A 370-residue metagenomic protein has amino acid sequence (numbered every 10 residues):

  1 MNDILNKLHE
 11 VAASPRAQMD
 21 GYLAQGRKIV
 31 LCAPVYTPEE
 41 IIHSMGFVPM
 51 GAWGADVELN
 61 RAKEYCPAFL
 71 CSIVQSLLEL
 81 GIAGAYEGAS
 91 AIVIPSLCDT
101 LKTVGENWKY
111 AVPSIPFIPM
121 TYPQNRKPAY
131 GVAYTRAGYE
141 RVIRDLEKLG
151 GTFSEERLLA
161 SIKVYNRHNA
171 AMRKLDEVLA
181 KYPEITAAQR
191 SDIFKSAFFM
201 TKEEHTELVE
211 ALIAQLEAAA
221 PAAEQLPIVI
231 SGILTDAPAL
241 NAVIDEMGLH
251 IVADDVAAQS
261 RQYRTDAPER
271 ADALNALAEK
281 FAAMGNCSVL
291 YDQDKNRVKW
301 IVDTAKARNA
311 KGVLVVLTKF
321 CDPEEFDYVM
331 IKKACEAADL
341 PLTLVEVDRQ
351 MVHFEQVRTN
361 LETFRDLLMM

Functional and structural regions predicted by a protein language model:
N2, V329-M370: Peripheral docking tails and interdomain loops at the edges of cofactor- or intermediate-handling domains
N2-D3, H9-M19, L23, L31-V35 (+4 more regions): Metallocofactor- and cofactor-centric catalytic cores in central/energy metabolism, strongly enriched
N2-K28, R136, E140, R144-T265 (+2 more regions): A charged, amphipathic alpha-helical module
V35-Y36, E40-W53, G232-K306: Redox- and metal-dependent alpha/beta enzyme cores, enriched for Fe-S-associated oxidoreductases and cofactor-handling
E58-P67, R126-G131, S260-A267, H353-E355: Short, charged, surface-exposed secondary-structure boundary motifs
C66-A83, L290-V302: Glycine-rich, highly charged phosphate/nucleotide-binding loops
S76-K148: Acidic/His-rich segments in extracytoplasmic proteins that coordinate ligands and/or metal ions
D292-D339: C-terminal hydrophobic structural anchor segments that stabilize assembly/packing rather than catalytic chemistry
